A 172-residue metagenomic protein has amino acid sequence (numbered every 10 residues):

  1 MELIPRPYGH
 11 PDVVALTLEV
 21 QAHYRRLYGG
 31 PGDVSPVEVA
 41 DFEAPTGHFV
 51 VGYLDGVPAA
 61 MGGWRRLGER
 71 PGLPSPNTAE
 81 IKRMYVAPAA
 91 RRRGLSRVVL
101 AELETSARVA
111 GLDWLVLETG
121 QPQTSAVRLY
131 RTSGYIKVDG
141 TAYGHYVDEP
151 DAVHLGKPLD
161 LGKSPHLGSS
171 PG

Functional and structural regions predicted by a protein language model:
M1-K82, A87-P88, L100-E102, S106 (+3 more regions): Acetyl-CoA-dependent GNAT
R6-G9, D113-V116, G120-G172: C-terminal "cap" of GNAT-fold acetyltransferases
P31-G32, P71, S96, W114 (+2 more regions): Residue-level detector of alpha-helical recognition elements and their boundaries
R83, S96-R97, G120: Alpha-helical hinge/cap motifs
A87-A89, R93, Q121: Active-site acidic-Proline motif in GNAT/NAT acetyltransferases
R93, R97, A101: Residues forming the Rossmann-fold NAD(P)(H) cofactor-binding site
R93, V109-D113: Short coil/turn segments at alpha/beta junctions that flank glycine-rich nucleotide-binding fingerprints
